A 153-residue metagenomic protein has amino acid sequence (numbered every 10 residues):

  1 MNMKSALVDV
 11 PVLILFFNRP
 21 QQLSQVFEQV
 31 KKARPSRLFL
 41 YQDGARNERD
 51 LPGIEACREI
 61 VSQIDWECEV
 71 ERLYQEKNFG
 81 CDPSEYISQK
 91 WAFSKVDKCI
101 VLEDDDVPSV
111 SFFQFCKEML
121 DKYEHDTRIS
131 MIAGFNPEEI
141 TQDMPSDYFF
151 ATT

Functional and structural regions predicted by a protein language model:
M1-K32: N-proximal low-complexity "stem/linker" segments adjacent to membrane-targeting elements
V12-I14, L40, V101, M131: Structural beta-sheet core signal
Q29-L73, I87: Acidic donor-binding segment of Leloir-type glycosyltransferases
K77-S84: A short, glycine-/small-residue-rich helix N-cap motif at loop->alpha-helix starts within glycosyltransferase
Y86-K98: Active-site nucleotide-sugar/metal-binding loop of Leloir-type enzymes
V96-V107: Short beta-strand-to-loop acidic/aromatic patch adjacent to the donor-nucleotide binding site
S111-D147: Conserved donor NDP-sugar-binding/catalytic core segment of glycosyltransferases
